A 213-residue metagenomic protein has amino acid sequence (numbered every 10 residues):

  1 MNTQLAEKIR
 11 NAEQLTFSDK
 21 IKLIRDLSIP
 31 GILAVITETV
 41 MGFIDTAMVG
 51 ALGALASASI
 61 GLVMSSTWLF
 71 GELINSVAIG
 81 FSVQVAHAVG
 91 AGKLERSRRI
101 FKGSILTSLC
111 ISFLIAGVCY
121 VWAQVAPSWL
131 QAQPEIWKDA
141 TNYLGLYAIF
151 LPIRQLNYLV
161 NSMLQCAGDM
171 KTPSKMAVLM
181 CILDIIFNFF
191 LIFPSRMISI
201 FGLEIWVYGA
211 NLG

Functional and structural regions predicted by a protein language model:
M1-S28, V85-P152, L183, P194-G213: Short alpha-helical transmembrane segments in multi-pass integral membrane proteins
N2-E7, D26-T39, G50-S57: N-terminal alpha-helical transmembrane segments of multi-pass membrane transport and channel/translocase proteins
R25, S174-K175: Hydrophobic alpha-helical transmembrane segments
I32-I44, S66-G80, A116-G117, L151-L159 (+3 more regions): Hydrophobic alpha-helical transmembrane bundles that constitute the permease/transmembrane domains of multi-pass
V40-F43, A51-A54, A88-A91, C166-A167 (+2 more regions): Helix-loop interface residues and adjacent transmembrane-helix termini in multi-pass membrane transporters, primarily
I44-M48, A123-A126, F187: Hydrophobic/aromatic end-of-helix segments at the C-terminal termini of transmembrane alpha-helices
V49-W68, P134-N142, Y208-L212: Interfacial/gating helices of multi-pass transporter permease domains
S57-Y120, L156-P173: Small-residue-rich hydrophobic transmembrane alpha-helices
